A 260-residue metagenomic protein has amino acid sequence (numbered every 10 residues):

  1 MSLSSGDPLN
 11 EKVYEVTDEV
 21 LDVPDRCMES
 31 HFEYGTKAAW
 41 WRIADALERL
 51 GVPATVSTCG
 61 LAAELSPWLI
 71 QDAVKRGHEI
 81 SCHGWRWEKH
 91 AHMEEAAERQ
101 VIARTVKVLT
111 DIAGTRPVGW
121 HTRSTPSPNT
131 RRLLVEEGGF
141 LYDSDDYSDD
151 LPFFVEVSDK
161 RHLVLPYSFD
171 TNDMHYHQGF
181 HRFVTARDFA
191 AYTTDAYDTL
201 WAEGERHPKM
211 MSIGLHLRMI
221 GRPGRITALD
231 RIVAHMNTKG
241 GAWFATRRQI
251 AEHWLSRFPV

Functional and structural regions predicted by a protein language model:
M1-G119, R123-L163, F169, A190-I213 (+1 more regions): Catalytic alpha-helical scaffold of carbohydrate-active enzymes acting on polysaccharides/glycoconjugates
V164-H181: Glycine-rich, positively charged active-site loop/lid region within alpha/beta enzyme cores that binds and organizes
A186-R187: Helix-loop elements that line ligand-binding/catalytic pockets
